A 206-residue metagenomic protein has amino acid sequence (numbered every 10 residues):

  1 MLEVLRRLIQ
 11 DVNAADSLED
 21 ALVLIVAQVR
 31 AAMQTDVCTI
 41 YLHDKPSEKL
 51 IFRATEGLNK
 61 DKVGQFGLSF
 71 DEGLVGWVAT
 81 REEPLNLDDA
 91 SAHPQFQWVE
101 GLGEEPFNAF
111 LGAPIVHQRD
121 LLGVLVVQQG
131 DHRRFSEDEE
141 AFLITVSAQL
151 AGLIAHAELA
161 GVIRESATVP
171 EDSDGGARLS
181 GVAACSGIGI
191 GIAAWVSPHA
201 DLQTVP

Functional and structural regions predicted by a protein language model:
M1-D20, A31, L122, L153-C185: Signal-transmission linkers at sensory-effector interfaces
I9-A14, I25-Q34, L42, K60 (+2 more regions): Short regulatory alpha-helical segment in sensory/regulatory domains of signaling proteins that mediates
A27, C38-F66, S91-H93, L202 (+1 more regions): GAF sensory/regulatory domain recognition with acknowledged cross-activation on helical regulatory dimers
I51, K60-K62, D88-A109, Q129: Signal-transducing coupling segments at domain and membrane junctions
L58, V124-R133: Short beta-strand-to-loop transition segments that serve as allosteric relay/switch motifs in sensory/regulatory domains
K60-L85: Acidic/proline- and glycine-rich, intrinsically disordered low-complexity segments that serve as regulatory linkers
N108-V116, V124: A short, aliphatic-rich beta-strand micro-motif
I144-A151: Allosteric cytosolic regulatory segments
